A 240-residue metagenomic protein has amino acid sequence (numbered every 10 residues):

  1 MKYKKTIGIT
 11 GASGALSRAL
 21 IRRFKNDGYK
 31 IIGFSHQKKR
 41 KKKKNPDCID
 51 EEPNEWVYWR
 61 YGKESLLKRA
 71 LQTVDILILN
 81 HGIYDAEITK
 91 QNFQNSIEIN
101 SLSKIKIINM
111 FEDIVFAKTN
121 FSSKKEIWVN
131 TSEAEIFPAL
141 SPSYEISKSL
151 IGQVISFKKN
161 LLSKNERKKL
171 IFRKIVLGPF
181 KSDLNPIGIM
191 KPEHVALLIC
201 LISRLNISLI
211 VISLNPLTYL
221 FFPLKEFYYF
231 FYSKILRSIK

Functional and structural regions predicted by a protein language model:
I7-N26: N-terminal Rossmann NAD(P)H-binding glycine-rich loop of SDR-like oxidoreductase domains
T10, V74-I83, N100, V129: Rossmann-fold scaffold of SDR-type NAD(P)-dependent oxidoreductases
K25-K43: Conserved glycine-rich Rossmann-like NAD(P)H-binding loop of the short-chain dehydrogenase/reductase
D50-V74: Conserved Rossmann-fold cofactor-binding substructure of NAD(P)-dependent oxidoreductases
A86, A117-K164, K181: Catalytic loop of short-chain dehydrogenase/reductase
A86-S103: Short alpha-helical oligomerization interface
I99-S123: Amphipathic alpha-helical dimer-interface segment in Rossmann-like NAD(P)H-dependent oxidoreductases
K174-I175, S182-S238: C-terminal helical subdomain
